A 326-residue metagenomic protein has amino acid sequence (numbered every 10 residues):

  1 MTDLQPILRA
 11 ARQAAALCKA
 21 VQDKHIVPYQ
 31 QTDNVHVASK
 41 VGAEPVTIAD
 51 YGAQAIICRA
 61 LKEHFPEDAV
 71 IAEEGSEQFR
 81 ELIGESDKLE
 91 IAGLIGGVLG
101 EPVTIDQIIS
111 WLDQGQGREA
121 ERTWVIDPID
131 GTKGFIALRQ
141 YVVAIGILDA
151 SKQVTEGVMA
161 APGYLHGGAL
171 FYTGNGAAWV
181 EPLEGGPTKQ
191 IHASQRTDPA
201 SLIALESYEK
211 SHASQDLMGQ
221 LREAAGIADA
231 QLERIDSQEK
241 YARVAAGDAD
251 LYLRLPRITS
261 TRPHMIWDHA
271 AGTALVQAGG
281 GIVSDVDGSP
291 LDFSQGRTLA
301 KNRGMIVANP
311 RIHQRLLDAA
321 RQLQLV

Functional and structural regions predicted by a protein language model:
M1-I129, G176, I282, R311-I312 (+1 more regions): N-terminal subdomain of lithium-sensitive/metallo-dependent phosphomonoesterases centered on the IMPase/IPPase/PAP
A14, C18, D50, L61 (+9 more regions): Residue-level signal for inorganic ion chemistry
V41, P66, R118-A120, D130 (+4 more regions): Short, well-ordered loop/turn elements at secondary-structure boundaries
G42, V46, T132-G134, T261-M265: Alpha-helix N-cap/helix-initiation motif
E73, A160, L255: Conserved residues at the C-terminal ends of beta-strands
E90, D106-I109, G115-G176: DPxDG-like acidic metal-binding loop motif
I129, A150, L183-E184, V286: Short, ordered coil/turn segments that flank beta-strands lining enzyme active or ligand-binding pockets
G163-Y164, N175-A177, E184-V326: An extended, acidic
